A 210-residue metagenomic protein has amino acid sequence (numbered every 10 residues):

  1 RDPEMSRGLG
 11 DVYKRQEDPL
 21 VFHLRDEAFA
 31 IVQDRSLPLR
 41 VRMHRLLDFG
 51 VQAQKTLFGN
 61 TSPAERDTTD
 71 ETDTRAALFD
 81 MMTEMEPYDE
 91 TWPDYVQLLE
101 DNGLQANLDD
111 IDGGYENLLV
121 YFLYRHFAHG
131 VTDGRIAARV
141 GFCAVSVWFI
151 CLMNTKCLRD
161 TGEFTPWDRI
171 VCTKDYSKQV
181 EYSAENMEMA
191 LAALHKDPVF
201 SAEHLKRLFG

Functional and structural regions predicted by a protein language model:
D2-Y13: Single conserved hydrophobic/aromatic residue that forms the stacking wall/gate of nucleotide- or nucleobase-binding
K14-G210: Hydrophobic, aromatic-lined core segments that form the binding pocket/scaffold for planar heteroaromatic ligands
